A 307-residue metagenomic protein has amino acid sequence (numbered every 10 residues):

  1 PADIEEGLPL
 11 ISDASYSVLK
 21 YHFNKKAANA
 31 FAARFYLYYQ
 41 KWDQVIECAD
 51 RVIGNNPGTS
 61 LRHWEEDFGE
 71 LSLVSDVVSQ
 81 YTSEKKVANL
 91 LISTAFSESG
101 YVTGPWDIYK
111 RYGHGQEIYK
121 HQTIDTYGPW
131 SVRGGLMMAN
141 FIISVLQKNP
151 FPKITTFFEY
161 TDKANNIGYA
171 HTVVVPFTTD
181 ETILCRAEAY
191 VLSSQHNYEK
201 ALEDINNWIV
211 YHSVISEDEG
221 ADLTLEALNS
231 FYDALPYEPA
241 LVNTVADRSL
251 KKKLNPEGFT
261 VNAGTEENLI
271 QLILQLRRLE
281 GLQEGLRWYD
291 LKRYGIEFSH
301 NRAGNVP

Functional and structural regions predicted by a protein language model:
P1-I11, K20-D50, V173-Y211, E266-E284 (+1 more regions): Extended, hydrophobic/aromatic-rich amphipathic alpha-helical segments that build helical scaffolds
G7-S15, T161-I167: Repeat-mediated protein-protein interaction surfaces in helical alpha-solenoids
A14, H22, N56-T59: Short solvent-exposed coil/turn linkers within tandem alpha-helical repeat scaffolds
L19, E284-P307: C-terminal/domain-terminus segments
A30-Q40, Q80-E84, H300-P307: Short, charged low-complexity intrinsically disordered segments located at boundaries of structured domains
I46-D180, I215-T260, L272, L286 (+2 more regions): Hydrophobic-face positions in mid-chain alpha helices that act as interaction patches
